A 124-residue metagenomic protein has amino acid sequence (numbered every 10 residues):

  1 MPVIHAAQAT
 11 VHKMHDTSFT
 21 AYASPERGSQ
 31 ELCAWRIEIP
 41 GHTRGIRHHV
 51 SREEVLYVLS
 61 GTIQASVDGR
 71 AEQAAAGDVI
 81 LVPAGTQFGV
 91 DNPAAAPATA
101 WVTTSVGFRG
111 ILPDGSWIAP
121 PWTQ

Functional and structural regions predicted by a protein language model:
M1-E31, I111, G115-Q124: A short, N-terminal "cap"/entry segment at the start of jelly-roll beta-barrel domains of the cupin/DSBH fold
F19-A21, W35-V50: Conserved short histidine dyad/triad with adjacent acidic residue
A34-R36, L81, A95-I111: A short hydrophobic beta-strand segment most commonly corresponding to one strand of the jelly-roll/cupin
P40, V50-S51, V58, P83 (+1 more regions): A short, compositionally biased micro-patch
I46-R47, A65-S66, V82, F88-A94 (+1 more regions): Short beta-strand His + acidic residue motifs that chelate non-heme Fe in jelly-roll/DSBH and cupin folds
R52-I63, D68: Glycine- and acidic-residue-biased ligand/ion/polar-headgroup-sensing regions
G69-G85: Short acidic-glycine-tyrosine-enriched beta hairpin
